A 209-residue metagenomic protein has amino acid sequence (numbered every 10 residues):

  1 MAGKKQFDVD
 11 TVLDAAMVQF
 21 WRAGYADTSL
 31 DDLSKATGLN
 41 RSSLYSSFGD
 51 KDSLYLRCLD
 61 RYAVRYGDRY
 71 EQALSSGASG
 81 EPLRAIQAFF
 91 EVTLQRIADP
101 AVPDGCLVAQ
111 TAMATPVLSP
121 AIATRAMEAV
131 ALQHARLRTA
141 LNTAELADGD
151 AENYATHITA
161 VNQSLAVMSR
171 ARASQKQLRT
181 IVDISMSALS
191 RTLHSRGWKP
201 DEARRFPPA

Functional and structural regions predicted by a protein language model:
M1-F7, L193-A209: N-terminal intrinsically disordered/low-complexity leader segments
D8-M17, L33, C58-Y62, Y66 (+2 more regions): Generic hydrophobic, amphipathic alpha-helix propensity
T11, Q19, A23-S53, R57: Helix-turn-helix
V12-F20, T93, N162: Short hydrophobic clusters on alpha-helical segments that form packing/core surfaces in small helical domains
R57, E71-P103, Y154-I158: Hydrophobic alpha-helical connector segments
R84-A88, L118-E145, N153-T156, T180-S190: Amphipathic alpha-helical packing segments from all-alpha helical-bundle domains
R96, T139, T159-Q177, A188-W198: Amphipathic C-terminal alpha-helical segment
D104-M113, G149-M168, T180-A188: Hydrophobic alpha-helical segments that form the core of small-molecule binding pockets and/or dimer interfaces
